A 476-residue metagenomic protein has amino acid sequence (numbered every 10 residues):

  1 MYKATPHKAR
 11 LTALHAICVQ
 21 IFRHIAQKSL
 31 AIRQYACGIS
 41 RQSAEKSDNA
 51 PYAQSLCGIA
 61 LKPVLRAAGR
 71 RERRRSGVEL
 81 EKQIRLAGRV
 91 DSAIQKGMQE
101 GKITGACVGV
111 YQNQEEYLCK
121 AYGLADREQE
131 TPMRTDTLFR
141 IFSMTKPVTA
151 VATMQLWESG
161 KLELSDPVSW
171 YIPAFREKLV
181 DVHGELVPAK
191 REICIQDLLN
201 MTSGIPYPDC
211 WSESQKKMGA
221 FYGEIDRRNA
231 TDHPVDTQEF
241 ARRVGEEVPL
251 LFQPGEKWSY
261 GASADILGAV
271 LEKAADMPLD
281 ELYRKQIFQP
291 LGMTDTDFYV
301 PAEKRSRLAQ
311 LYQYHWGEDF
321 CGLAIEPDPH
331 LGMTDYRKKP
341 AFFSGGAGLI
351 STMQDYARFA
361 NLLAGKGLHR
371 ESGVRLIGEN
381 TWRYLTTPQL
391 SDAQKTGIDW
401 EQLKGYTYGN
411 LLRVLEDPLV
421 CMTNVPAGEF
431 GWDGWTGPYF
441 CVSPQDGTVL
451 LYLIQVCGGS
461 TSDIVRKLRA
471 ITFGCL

Functional and structural regions predicted by a protein language model:
K8, A16-V19, I25-A26, A36-G38 (+3 more regions): Short hydrophobic alpha-helical segments enriched in small aliphatic residues
L11-L14, L30, L56, L61 (+1 more regions): Leucine-biased recognition of intrinsically disordered, low-complexity hydrophobic segments
A60-L61, L65-G77: Short, Lys/Arg-enriched N-terminal segments with co-localized hydrophobic residues within the first ~10-30 amino acids
E81-I141, K161-E163, E177-E185, T334 (+3 more regions): Short, conserved catalytic-motif segment at the N-terminal edge
D91-I94, V108, Q114, R140-V168 (+4 more regions): Active-site SXXK
L179-N424: Short, surface-exposed loop or secondary-structure junction motifs that flank catalytic or metal-binding residues
F440-C441, G447-V456: Short, well-ordered beta-strand elements
